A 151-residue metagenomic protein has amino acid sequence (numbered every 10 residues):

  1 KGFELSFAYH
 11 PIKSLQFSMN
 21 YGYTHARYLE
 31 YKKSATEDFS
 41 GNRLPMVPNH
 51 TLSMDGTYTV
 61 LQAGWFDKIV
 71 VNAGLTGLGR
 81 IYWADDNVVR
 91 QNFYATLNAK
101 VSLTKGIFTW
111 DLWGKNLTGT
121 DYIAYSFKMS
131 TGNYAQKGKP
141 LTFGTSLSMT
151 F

Functional and structural regions predicted by a protein language model:
K1, P48-L52, F93-L97, G106 (+1 more regions): Residues that define the transmembrane beta-barrel architecture of outer-membrane proteins
K1-D85, S146-S148: Gram-negative outer-membrane beta-barrel transporters
F7, N98-L103: Alpha-helix C-terminal capping segments
H25, G41-L44, Q91-F93, G114 (+1 more regions): Generic secondary-structure boundary/loop-capping signal
A35-T36, N72, V89, L117 (+1 more regions): Sparse recognition of residues in long alpha-helices and their boundaries
D38-N49, V88-F93, G132-K139: Replace "Gram-negative outer membrane beta-barrel proteins" with "bacterial and organellar outer membrane beta-barrel
T76-A84, S102-F151: C-terminal beta-signal and adjacent terminal beta-strands/loops of Gram-negative outer-membrane beta-barrel proteins
A84-Q91, L97-K100: Short, glycine/charged-rich beta-strand-loop motifs at protein surfaces that mediate ligand recognition and catalysis
